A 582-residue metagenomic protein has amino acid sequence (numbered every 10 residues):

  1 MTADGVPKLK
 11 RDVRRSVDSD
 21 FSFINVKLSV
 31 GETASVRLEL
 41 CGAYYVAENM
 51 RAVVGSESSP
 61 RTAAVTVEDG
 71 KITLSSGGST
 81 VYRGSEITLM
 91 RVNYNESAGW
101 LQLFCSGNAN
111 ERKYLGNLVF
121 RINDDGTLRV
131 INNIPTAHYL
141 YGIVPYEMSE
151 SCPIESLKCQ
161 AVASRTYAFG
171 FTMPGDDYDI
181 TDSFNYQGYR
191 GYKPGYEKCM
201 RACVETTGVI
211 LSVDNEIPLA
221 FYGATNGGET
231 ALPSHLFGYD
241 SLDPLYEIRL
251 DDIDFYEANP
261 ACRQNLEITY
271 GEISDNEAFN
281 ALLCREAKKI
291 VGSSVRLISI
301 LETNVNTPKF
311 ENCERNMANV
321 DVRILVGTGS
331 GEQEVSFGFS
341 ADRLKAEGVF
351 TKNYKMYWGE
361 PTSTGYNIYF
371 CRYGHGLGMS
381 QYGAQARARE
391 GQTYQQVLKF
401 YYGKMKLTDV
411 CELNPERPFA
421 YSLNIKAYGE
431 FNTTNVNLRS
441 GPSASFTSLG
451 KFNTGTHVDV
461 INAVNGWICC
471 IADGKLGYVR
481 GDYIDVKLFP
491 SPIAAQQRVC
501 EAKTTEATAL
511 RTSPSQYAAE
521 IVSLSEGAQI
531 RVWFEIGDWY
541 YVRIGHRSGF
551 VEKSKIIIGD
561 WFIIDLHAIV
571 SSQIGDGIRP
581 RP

Functional and structural regions predicted by a protein language model:
M1-W467, I471-Q496, E506, S525 (+4 more regions): Conserved, single-site charged/polar hotspot
A502: Catalytic zinc-binding patch centered on the HExxH motif and its immediate surroundings that defines zinc-dependent
